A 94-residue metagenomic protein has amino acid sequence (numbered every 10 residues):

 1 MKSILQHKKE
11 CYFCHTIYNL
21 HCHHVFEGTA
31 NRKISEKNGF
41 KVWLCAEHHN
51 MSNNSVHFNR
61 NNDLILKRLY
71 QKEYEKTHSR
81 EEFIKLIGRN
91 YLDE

Functional and structural regions predicted by a protein language model:
M1, N53, N62, E81-I84: Low-complexity, intrinsically disordered short peptide segments enriched in small/polar/basic residues
M1-S3, L92: Short helix-coil boundary/hinge micro-motifs
I4-K8: Hydrophobic scaffolds flanking metal-cofactor catalytic centers in soluble metalloenzymes
E10-F40, S55-F58: Histidine-centered nuclease catalytic patch
T16, H49-N50, S79: Residue-level marker of positions within ordered structural domains that often coincide with functionally constrained
K41-L66: Short Cys/His-centered divalent metal-binding micro-motifs
R68-E94: Short flanking/linker segments adjacent to small metal-binding domains or redox-active Cys/His motifs
